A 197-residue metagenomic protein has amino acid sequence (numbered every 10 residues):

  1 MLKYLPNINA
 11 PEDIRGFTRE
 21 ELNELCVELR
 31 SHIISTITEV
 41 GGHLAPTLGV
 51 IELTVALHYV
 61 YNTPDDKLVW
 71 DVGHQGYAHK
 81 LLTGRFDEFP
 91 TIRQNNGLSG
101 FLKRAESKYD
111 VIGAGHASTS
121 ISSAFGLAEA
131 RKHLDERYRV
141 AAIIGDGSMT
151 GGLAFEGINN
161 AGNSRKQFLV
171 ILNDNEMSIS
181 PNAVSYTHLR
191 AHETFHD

Functional and structural regions predicted by a protein language model:
M1-T36, R190: Cofactor-/ligand-binding subdomain signature composed of acidic, glycine-rich, tryptophan-containing flexible loops
A10-P11, R15, I34-G42, E106-G113: Glycine- and acidic
H43-S164: Cofactor-binding active-site loop characterized by glycine-rich and histidine/acidic residues
V69-D71, V170-N173: Short internal beta-strands
R85-D87, Y186-L189: Short, hinge-like loop/turn segments at secondary-structure boundaries
F155-N160, S180-Y186: Active-site-proximal loop->helix
N160-L172, S178-S180: Hydrophobic or amphipathic alpha-helical targeting/insertion segments
H188-D197: Single conserved hydrophobic/aromatic residue that forms the stacking wall/gate of nucleotide- or nucleobase-binding
